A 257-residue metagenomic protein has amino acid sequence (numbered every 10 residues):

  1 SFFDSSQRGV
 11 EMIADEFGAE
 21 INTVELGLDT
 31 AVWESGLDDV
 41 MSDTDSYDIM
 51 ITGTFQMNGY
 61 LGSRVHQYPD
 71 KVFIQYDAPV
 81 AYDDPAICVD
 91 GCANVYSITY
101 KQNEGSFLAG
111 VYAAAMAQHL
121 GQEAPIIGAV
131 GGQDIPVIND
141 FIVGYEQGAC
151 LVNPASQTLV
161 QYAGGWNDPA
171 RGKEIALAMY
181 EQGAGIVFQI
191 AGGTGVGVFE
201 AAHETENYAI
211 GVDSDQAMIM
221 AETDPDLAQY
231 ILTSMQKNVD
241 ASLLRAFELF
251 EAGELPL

Functional and structural regions predicted by a protein language model:
S1-L257: A residue-level marker of the well-folded mature domains of exported/periplasmic proteins
